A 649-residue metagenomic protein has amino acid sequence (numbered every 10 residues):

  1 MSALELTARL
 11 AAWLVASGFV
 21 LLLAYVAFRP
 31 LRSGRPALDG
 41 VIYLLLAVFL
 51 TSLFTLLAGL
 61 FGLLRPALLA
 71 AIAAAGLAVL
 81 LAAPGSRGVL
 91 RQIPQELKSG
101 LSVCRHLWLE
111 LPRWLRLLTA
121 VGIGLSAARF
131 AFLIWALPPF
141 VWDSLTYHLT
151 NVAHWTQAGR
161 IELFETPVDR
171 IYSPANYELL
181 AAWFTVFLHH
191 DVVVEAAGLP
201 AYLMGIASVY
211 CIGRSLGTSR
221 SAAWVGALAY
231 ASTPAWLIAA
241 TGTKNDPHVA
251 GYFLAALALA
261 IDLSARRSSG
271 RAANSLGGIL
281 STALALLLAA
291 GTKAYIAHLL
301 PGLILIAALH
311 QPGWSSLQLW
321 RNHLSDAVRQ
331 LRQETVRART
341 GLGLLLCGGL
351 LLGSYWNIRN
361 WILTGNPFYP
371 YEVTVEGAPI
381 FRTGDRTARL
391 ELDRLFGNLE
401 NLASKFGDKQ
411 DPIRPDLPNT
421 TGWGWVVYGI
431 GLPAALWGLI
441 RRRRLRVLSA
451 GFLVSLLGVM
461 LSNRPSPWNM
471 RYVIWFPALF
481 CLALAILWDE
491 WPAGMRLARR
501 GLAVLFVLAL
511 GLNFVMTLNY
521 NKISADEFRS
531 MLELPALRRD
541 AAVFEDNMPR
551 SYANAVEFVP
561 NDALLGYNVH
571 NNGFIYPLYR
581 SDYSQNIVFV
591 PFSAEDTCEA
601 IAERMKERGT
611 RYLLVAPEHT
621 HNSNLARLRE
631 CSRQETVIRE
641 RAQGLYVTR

Functional and structural regions predicted by a protein language model:
M1-L107, L118, N463, I601-M605 (+1 more regions): Membrane-embedded, hydrophobic transmembrane alpha-helices
V26, V209-Y210, S316, S404-R446 (+2 more regions): Hydrophobic, aromatic-rich transmembrane alpha-helices and their immediate juxtamembrane boundary segments
S33-I42, V192-V193, V209-P234, G251 (+2 more regions): Transmembrane-helix signature of polytopic, membrane-embedded enzymes that assemble or transfer cell-envelope glycans
L45-F49, V121-A127, W224-Y230, L284 (+4 more regions): Transmembrane alpha-helix segments characteristic of polytopic inner-membrane glycan-assembly/cell-envelope
R113-I123, S275-A285, L300-A307, D326-R329 (+4 more regions): Signature aromatic-anchored transmembrane alpha helix within multi-pass, membrane-resident enzymes that catalyze glycan
P139-D143, H148-T150, F506-E557, N571-I575: Membrane-proximal, lumen/periplasm-facing interface regions of secretory-pathway glyco- and lipid-modifying enzymes
H148, A153, D246-V249, A289-L299 (+2 more regions): Hydrophobic/aromatic-rich transmembrane helices and adjacent perimembrane loops
V556-K606, L625-R633: Extracytoplasmic
